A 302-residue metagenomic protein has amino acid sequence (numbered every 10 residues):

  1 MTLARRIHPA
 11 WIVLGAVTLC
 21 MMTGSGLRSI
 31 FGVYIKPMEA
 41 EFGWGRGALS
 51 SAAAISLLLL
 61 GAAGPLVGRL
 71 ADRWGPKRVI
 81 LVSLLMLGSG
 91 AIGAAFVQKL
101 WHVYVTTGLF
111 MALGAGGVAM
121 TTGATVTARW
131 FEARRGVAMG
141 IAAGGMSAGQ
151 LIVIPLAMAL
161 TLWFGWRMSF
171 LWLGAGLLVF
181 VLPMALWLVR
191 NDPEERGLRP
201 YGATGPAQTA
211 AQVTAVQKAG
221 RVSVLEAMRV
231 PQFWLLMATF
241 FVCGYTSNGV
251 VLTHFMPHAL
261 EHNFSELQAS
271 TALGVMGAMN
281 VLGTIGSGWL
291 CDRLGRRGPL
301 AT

Functional and structural regions predicted by a protein language model:
R5-A16, K218-T239: Juxtamembrane cytosolic amphipathic helices that cap and anchor the N-termini of specific transmembrane helices
W11, I30-A62, L267-A272: Extracellular/periplasmic helix-loop-helix junction of adjacent transmembrane segments in MFS-like secondary
M22, G90, H102-V118, F241-V242: Hydrophobic core of transmembrane alpha-helices in multi-pass small-molecule transporters, especially MFS/SLC-type
F31-K36, L225-W289: Extracytoplasmic gate region of multi-pass secondary transporters
A54-R69, G274-S287: Central cavity-lining transmembrane alpha-helices of secondary-active solute carriers, predominantly the Major
A62-W101, C291-R297: Conserved MFS/SLC helix-loop-helix module at the cytosolic interface between two early adjacent transmembrane helices
T107-G144: Cytoplasmic helix-loop-helix junction between adjacent transmembrane helices in 12-TM secondary transporters
A142, M146-R196: Helix-loop-helix hairpin linking two adjacent transmembrane segments in secondary transporters
